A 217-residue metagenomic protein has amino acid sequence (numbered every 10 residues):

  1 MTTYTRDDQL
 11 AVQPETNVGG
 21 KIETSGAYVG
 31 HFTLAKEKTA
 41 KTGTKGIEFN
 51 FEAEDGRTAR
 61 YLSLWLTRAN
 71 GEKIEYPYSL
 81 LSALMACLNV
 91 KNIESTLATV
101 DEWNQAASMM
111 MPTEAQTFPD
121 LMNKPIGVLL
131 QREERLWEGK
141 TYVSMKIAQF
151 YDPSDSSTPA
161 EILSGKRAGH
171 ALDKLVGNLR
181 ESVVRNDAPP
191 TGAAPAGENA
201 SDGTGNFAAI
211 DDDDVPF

Functional and structural regions predicted by a protein language model:
M1-F217: Short beta-rich binding modules
